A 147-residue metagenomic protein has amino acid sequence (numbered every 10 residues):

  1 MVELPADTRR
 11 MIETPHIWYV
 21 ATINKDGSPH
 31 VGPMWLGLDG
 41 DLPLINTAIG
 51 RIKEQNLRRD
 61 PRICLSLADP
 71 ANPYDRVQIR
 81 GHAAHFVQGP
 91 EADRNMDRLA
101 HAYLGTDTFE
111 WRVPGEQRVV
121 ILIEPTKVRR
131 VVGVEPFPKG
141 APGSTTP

Functional and structural regions predicted by a protein language model:
M1-Y19: Short, basic/aromatic recognition patches
V2-E3, D75-P147: Charged, gly/pro-rich active-site loop segments
D7, Y19-D26, T106-R112: Short helix-to-loop capping/linker segments positioned immediately adjacent to catalytic or ligand/cofactor-binding
P15-I49, L57, I63-L67, V77-Q78: Short beta-strand segments
D26-S28, A71-P73, V113-G115: A short beta-turn/loop motif at secondary-structure boundaries
A48, D69-P70, P125-T126: Short secondary-structure boundary segments
A48-I52, Y103: Short, solvent-exposed aromatic-acidic interface loops
R51-K53, N72, F137-P138: Short, surface-exposed beta-strand-loop junctions and turns on beta-sheet-rich folds
